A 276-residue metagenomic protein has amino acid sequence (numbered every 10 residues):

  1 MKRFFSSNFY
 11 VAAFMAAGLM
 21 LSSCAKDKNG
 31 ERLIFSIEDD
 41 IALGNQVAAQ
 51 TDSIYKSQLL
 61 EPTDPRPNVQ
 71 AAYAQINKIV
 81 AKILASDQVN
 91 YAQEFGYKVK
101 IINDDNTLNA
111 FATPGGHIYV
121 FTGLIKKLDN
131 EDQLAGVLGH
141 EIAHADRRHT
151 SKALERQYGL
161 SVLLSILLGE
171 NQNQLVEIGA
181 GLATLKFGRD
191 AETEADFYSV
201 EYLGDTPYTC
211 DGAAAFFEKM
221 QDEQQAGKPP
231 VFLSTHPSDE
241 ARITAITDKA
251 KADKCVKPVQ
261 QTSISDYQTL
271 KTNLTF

Functional and structural regions predicted by a protein language model:
F4-Y10, C24-K56, A85-N109, R189-F276: C-terminal capping/extension segments of zinc metalloprotease domains
V11-G18: Sec-dependent N-terminal signal peptides
A25-K26, E31-L33, A135-E141, A145 (+1 more regions): Catalytic-site beta-strand/loop segments enriched in glycine and acidic/polar residues
A71-Y91: Zn2+-dependent metallopeptidase catalytic core
K100-I101, D105-A135, I142-A143: Active-site scaffold of zinc-dependent metalloenzymes
L124-I125, D132-Q133, I142-G159, E170-N171: Catalytic Zn2+-binding segment of zinc metalloproteases
E155-A183: Membrane-active amphipathic alpha-helices enriched in small hydrophobic residues
